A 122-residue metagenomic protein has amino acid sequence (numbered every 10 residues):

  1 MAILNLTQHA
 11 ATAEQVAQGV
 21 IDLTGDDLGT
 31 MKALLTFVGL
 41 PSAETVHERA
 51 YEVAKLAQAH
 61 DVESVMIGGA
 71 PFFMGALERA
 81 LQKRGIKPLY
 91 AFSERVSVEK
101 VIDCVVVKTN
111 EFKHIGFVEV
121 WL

Functional and structural regions predicted by a protein language model:
M1-S64, A76, K83-L122: Long, low-complexity, Lys/Arg-enriched
G68: Conserved residues at the C-terminal ends of beta-strands
